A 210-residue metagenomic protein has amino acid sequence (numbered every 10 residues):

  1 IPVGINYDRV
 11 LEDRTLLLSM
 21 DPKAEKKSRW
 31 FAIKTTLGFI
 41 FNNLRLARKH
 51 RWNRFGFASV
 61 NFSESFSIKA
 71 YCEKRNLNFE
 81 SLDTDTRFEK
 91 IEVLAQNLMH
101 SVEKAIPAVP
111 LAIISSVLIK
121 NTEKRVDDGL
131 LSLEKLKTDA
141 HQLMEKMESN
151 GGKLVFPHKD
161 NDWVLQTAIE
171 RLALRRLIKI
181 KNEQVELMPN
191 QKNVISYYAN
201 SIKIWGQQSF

Functional and structural regions predicted by a protein language model:
I1-F210: Membrane-interfacial terminal anchoring regions of lipid-handling membrane enzymes
